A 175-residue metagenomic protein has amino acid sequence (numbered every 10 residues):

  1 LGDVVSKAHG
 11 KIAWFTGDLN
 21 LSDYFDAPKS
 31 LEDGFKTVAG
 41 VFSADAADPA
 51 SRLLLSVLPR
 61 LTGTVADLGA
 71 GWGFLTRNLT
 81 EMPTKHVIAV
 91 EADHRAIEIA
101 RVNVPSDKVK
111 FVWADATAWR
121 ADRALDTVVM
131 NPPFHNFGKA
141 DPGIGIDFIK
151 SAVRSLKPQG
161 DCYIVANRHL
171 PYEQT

Functional and structural regions predicted by a protein language model:
L1, Q159-A166: Conserved beta-strand signature within the Rossmann-like core of class I S-adenosyl-L-methionine
G2-H9, T175: Conserved Class I S-adenosyl-L-methionine
S6-T62: SAM-dependent Rossmann-like transferase core, predominantly class I methyltransferases with a strong bias toward
P49-M130: Conserved SAM/SAH cofactor-binding pocket of Class I
E91-R95, I144, N167: Short beta->alpha hinge that forms the Motif I/post-I loop of the SAM-binding pocket
T127-K139: A short SAM/SAH-binding and catalytic strip from SAM-dependent methyltransferases
I146-P158: A short glycine-rich, Lys/Arg-flanked "PGG" loop and its adjoining helix->strand segment in the class I
N167-T175: Conserved class I S-adenosyl-L-methionine
